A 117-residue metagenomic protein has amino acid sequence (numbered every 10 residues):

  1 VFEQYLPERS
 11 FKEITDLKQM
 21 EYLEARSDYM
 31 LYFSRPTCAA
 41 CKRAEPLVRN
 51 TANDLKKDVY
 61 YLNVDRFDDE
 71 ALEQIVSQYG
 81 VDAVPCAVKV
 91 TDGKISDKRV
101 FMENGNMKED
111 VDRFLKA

Functional and structural regions predicted by a protein language model:
V1-Y29, K116-A117: N-terminal leader/targeting and pre-domain segments
F11-I14, F33, K57-L72: Thiol-based oxidoreductase modules, predominantly thioredoxin-like and allied folds used for disulfide exchange
D16-K57: Local sequence-structure signature of Cys/Sec-based thiol-disulfide redox active-site neighborhoods
P36-A39, R66-F67, I95: Solvent-exposed loop/turn segments at secondary-structure junctions within structured extracellular/periplasmic domains
V48-R49, V76, D112: Short amphipathic alpha-helical segments and helix-helix/interface helices
F67-P85: Short Fe-S-cluster ligation motifs
A83-A117: Non-catalytic, surface beta->alpha helical segment in thiol-disulfide oxidoreductase systems
